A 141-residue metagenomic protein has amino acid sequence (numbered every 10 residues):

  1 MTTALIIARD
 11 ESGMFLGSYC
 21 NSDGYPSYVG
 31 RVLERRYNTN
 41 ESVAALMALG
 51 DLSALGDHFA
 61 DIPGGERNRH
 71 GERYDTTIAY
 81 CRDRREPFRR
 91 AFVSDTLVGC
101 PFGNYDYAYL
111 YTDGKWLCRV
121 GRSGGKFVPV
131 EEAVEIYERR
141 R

Functional and structural regions predicted by a protein language model:
T3-A8: Short beta-strand scaffold segments in enzyme catalytic cores
R9-M14, Y111-G114: Short acidic-glycine loop/turn motifs at beta-strand connectors
M14-F15, F127: Short, solvent-exposed loop/turn motifs
S18-Y28: Short, solvent-exposed aromatic-acidic interface loops
Y28-E34: Cysteine protease-like catalytic core of ubiquitin/ubiquitin-like
R35-R141: Low-complexity intrinsically disordered segments
